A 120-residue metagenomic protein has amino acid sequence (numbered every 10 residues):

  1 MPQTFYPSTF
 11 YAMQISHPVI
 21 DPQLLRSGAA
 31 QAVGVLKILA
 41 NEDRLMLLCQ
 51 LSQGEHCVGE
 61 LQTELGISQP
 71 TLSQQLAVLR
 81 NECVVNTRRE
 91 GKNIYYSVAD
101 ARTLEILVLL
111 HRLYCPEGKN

Functional and structural regions predicted by a protein language model:
M1-Q31, T103-N120: Amphipathic alpha-helical dimerization/coiled-coil segments that flank or bridge DNA-binding/regulatory modules
P2, A77-V78: Short glycine/proline-rich, acidic loop/turn segments that cap or connect secondary-structure elements
Q23-P70, E90, I94-R102: N-terminal helix-turn-helix DNA-binding core of bacterial DNA-binding proteins
V33-L36, A77, L107: Generic helix-packing signal
Q53, N81-E82: Residues at the C-terminal ends
T63, Q74, R80-N81: Alpha-helical residues within the helix-turn-helix
